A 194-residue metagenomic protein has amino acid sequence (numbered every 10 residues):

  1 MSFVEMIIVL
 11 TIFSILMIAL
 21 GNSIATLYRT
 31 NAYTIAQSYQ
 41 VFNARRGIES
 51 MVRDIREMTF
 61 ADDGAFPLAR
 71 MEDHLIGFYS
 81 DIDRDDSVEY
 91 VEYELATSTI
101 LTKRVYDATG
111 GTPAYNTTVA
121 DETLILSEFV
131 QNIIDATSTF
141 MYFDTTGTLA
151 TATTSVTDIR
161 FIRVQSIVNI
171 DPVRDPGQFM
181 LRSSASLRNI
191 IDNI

Functional and structural regions predicted by a protein language model:
M1-E57, I194: Aliphatic-rich helix starts adjacent to a transmembrane/signal segment
Y33, F42, I55-I82: Short, glycine/small-hydrophobic-rich surface segments
I35, Y39, R84, V130-I194: Short linear sequence signals and composition-biased patches located at protein termini or domain-edge surfaces
R46-A65, A69, E128-T148: Generic detector of solvent-exposed, compositionally biased contiguous segments
R56, T102-V105, R188: Short, cationic motifs built from Arg/Lys/His that form the positively charged side of catalytic pockets
P67, Y90-E94, S184: Short, surface-exposed charged micro-motifs
L68-D73, L95-S98, T154-D158: Short, ordered beta-strand-loop transition motifs
D73-T148: Type IV pilin-like appendage domain
